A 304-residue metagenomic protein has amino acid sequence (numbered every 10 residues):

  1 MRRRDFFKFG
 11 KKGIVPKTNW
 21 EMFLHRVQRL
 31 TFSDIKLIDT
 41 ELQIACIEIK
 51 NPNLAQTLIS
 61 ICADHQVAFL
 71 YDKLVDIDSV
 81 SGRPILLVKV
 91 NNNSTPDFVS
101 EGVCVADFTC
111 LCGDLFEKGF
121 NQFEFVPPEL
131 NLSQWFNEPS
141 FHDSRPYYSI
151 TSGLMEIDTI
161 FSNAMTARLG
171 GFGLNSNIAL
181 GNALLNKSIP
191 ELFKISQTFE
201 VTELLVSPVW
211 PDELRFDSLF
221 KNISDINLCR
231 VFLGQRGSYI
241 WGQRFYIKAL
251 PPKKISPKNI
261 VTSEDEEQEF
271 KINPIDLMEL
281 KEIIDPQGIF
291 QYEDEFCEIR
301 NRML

Functional and structural regions predicted by a protein language model:
M1-E21: A charged N-terminal "starter" segment
R2-F9, I35-D39, C46-I49, V67-K73 (+7 more regions): General beta-strand structural signal in soluble alpha/beta enzymes
K17, K221, R244, V261-D276 (+1 more regions): Short glycine/threonine-rich loop-to-helix capping motif typified by GTGT followed within a few residues by an Asp-Pro
T18-T109, F120: Glycine-rich N-terminal segment of FAD-binding domains in flavoprotein oxidoreductases, spanning the beta-loop-helix
L24-T31, C62-Q66, C112-F120, S140 (+3 more regions): Structural signal for hydrophobic packing residues in well-ordered secondary-structure cores of soluble enzyme domains
F108, G113, F120-I255: FAD-binding subdomain of flavoenzyme oxidoreductases
L233, A249-L250, S256-E266, I272: Glycine-rich, small/acidic residue-mixed loop/short-helix segments
F270-L304: Activity-critical C-terminal alpha-helical subdomain
